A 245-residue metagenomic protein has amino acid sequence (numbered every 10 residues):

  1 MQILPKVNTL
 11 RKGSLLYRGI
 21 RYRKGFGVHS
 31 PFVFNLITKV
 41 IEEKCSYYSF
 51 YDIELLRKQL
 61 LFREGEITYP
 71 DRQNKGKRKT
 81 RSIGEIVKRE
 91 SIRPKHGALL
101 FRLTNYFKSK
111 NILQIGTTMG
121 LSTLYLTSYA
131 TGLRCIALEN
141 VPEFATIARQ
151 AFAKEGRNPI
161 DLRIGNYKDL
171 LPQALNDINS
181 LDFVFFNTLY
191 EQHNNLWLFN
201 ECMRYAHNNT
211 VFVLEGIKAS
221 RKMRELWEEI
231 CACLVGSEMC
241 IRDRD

Functional and structural regions predicted by a protein language model:
M1-F185, L189-V213, I217-E238, R242-D245: A short alpha-helical cap/connector motif
